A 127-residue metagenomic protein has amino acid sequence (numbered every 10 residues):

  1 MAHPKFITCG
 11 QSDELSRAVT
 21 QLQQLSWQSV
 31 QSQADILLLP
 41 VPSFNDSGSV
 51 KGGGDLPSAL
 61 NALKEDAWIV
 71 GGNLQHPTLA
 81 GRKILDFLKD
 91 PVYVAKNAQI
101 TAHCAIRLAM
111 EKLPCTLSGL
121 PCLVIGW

Functional and structural regions predicted by a protein language model:
F6-L22, T116-W127: Glycine-rich adenosine-cofactor-binding loop
Q24-W27, R82: Short aromatic/hydrophobic-glycine micro-motifs
S26-D35: Short acidic low-complexity segments
L39-S118: Glycine/serine-rich phosphate-binding loop and adjoining beta1-alpha1 elements at the start of nucleotide-handling
